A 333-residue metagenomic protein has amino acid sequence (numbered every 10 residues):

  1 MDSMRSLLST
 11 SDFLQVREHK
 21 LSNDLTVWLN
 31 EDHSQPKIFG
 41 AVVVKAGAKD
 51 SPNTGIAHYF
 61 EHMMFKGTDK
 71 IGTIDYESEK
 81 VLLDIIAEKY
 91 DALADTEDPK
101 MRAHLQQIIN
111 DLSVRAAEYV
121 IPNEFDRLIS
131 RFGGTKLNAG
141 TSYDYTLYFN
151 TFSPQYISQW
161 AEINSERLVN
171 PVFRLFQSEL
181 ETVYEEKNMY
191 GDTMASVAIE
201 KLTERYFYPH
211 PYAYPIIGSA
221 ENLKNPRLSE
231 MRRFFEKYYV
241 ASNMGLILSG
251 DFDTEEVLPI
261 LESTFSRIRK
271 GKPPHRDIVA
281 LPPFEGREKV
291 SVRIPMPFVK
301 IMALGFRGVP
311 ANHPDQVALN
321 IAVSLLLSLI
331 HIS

Functional and structural regions predicted by a protein language model:
M1-D50, T73-Q155, Q177, K187-N243 (+2 more regions): Non-catalytic beta-strand/loop surface segments
T54-H62, K66: Active-site recognition of the HExxH zinc-binding catalytic motif
M63-D75: Metal-associated gating/positioning segment near the N- to mid-region
T73, T254-L258, P314: Extracytoplasmic/secreted cell-surface and envelope-processing proteins
S153-Y156, G250-T254: Helix N-cap motif at beta-to-alpha junctions
E166-F173, T264-K272: A common structural junction motif
